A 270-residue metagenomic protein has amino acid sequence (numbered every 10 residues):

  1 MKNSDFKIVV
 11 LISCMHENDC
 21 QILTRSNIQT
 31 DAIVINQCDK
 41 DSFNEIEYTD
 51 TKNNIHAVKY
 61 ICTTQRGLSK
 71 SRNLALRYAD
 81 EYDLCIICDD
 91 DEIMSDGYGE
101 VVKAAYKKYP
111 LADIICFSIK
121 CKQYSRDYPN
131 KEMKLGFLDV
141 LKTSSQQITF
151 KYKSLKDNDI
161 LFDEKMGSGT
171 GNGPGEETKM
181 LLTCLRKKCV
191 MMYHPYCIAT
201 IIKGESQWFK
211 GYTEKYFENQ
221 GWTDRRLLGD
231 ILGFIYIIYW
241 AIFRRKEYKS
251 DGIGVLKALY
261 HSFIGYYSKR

Functional and structural regions predicted by a protein language model:
D19-C62: Acidic donor-binding segment of Leloir-type glycosyltransferases
T63-A79: Glycine-rich, basic loop-to-helix element that forms the pyrophosphate-binding segment of sugar-nucleotide handling
Y82-I93: Short beta-strand-to-loop acidic/aromatic patch adjacent to the donor-nucleotide binding site
G97-N130: Conserved donor NDP-sugar-binding/catalytic core segment of glycosyltransferases
M133-S154, G171-G173: A recurrent flexible, glycine/aromatic-enriched loop bordering the glycosyltransferase active site that acts as
F162-E164, K188-T200, Y212-T213, L232: Catalytic beta-strand/loop signature of glycosyltransferases that borders the donor
K165-K179: Acidic donor-binding loop at a coil-to-helix junction in glycosyltransferase catalytic cores that engages
G211-R270: Non-catalytic, C-terminal membrane-associated alpha-helical segments of glycosyltransferases
